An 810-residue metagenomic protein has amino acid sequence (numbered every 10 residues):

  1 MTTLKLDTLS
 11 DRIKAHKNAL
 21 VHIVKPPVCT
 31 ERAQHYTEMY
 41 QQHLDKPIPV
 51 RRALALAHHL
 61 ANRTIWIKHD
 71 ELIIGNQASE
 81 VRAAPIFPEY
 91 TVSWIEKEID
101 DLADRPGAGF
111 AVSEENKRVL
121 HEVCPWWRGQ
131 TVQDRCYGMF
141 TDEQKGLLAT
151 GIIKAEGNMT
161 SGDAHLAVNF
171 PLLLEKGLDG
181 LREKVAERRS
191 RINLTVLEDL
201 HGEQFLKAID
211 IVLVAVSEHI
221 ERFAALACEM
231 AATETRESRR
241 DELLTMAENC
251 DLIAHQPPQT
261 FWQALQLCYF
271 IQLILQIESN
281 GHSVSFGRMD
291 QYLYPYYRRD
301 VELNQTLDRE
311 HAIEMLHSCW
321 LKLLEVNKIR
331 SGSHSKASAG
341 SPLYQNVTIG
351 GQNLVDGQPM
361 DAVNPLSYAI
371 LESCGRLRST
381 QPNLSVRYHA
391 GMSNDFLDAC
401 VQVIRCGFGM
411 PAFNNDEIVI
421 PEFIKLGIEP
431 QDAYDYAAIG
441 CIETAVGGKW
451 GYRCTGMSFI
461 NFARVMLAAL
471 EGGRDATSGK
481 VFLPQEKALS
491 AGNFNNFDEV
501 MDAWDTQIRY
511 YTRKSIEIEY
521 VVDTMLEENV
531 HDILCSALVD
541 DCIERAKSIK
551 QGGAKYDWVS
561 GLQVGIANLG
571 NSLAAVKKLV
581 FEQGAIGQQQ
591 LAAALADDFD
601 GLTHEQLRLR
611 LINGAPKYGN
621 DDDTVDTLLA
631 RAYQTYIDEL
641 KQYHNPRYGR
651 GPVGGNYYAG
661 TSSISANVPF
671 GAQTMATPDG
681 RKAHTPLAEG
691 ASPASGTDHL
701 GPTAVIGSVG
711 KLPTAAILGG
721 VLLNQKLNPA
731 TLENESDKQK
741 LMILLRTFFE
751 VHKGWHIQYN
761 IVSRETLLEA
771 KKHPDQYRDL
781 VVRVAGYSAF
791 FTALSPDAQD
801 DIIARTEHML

Functional and structural regions predicted by a protein language model:
T2-L206, R239-T245, N249-L810: Conserved catalytic cores of very large enzyme subunits
K207-E218: Extended non-globular scaffold/tether segments
E218, R222-A225, E229: Extended, non-transmembrane alpha-helical coiled-coils
A231-S238: A conserved hydrophobic secondary-structure block that centers on an alpha-helix together with its immediately flanking
